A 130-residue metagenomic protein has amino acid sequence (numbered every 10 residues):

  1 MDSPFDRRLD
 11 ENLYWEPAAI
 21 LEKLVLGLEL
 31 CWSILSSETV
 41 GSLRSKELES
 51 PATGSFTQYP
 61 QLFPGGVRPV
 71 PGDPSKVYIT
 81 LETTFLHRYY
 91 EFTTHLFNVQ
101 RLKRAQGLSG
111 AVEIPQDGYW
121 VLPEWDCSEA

Functional and structural regions predicted by a protein language model:
M1, E47-V77: Charged, glycine/proline-rich intrinsically disordered loops and linkers
M1-I34, E38-S42, K46, G54 (+2 more regions): Short, helix-capping/interhelical loops that line the mouth of catalytic, cofactor-, or ligand-binding pockets
Y14, Y59, Y78, Y89-Y90 (+2 more regions): Sequence-level detector for tyrosine residue identity
P64-G66, Q100, L108: Intrinsically disordered, low-complexity segments enriched in polar/charged small residues
F85-Q106: A hydrophobic membrane-anchoring alpha-helix module
